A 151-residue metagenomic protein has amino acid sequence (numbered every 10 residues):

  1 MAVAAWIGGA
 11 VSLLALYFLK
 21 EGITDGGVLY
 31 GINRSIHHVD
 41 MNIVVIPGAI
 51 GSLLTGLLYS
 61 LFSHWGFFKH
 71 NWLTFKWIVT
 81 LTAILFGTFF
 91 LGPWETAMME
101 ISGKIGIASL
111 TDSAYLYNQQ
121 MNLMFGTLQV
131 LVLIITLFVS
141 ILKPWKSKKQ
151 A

Functional and structural regions predicted by a protein language model:
M1-A151: Polytopic transmembrane helical bundles with strong interfacial aromatic enrichment
